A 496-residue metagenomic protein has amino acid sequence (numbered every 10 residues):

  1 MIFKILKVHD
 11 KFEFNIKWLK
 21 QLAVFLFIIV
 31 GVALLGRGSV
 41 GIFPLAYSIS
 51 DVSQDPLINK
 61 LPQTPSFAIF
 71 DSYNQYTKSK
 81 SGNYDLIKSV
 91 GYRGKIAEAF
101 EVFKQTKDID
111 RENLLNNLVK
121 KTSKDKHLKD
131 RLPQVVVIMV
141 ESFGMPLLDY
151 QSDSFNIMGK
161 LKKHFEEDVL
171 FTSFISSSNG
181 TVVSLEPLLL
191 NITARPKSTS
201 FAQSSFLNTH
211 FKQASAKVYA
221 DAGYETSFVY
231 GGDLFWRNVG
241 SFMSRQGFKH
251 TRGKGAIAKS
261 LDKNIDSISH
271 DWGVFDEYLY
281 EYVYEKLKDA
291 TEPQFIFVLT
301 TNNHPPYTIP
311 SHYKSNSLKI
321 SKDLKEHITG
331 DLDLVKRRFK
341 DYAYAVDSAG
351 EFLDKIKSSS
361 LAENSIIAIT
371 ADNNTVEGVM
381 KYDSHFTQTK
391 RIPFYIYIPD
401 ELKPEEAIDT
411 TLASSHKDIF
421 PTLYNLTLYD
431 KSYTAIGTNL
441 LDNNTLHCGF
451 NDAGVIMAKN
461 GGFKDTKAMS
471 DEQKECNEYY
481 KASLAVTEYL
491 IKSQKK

Functional and structural regions predicted by a protein language model:
M1-P133, F165-D168: N-terminal secretory/membrane-targeting segments
K104-K496: Solvent-exposed soluble domains appended to multi-pass membrane proteins
